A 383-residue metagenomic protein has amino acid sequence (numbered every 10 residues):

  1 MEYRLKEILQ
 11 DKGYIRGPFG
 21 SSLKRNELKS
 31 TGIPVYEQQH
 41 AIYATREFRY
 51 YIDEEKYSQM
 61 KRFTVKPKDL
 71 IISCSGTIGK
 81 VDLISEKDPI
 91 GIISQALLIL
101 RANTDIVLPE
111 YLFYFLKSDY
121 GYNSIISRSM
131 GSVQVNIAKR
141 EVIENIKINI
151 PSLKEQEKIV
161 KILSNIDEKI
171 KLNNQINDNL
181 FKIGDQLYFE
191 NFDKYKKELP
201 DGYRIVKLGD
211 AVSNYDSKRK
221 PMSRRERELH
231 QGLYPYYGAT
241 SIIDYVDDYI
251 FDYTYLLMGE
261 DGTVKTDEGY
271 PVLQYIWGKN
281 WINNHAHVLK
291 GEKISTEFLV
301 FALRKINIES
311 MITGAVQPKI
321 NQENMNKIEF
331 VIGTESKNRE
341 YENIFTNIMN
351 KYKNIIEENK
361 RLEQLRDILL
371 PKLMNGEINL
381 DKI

Functional and structural regions predicted by a protein language model:
M1-F19, K147-P221, E226-G238, V331 (+1 more regions): Non-catalytic DNA-recognition/assembly elements of restriction-modification systems
R4-R25, Q38-L70, K87, G209-L257 (+2 more regions): Sequence-specific dsDNA recognition surfaces
C74, I90-L98, M130-V160, K279-N284 (+1 more regions): A short glycine-rich beta-alpha junction/loop motif
S75-G76, S241: Conserved "cap/hinge" positions at secondary-structure junctions
I78-S85: Short, Lys/Arg- and Gly-enriched loop/turn segments at beta-strand edges
K87, R101-L108, G291-K293: Ligand-binding loop in jelly-roll beta-barrel domains
I99-R101, H285-K290, K351: Short histidine-centered catalytic/ligand-binding loop motif
E110-R140, K290-F330: Short, positively charged
